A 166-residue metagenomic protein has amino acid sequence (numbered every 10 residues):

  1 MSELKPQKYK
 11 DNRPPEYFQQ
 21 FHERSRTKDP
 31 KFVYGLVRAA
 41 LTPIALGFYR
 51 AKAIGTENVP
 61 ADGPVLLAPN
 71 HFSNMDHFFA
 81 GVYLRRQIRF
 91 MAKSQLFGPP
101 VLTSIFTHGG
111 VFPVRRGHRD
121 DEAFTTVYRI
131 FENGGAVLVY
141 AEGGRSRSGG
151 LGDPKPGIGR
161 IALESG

Functional and structural regions predicted by a protein language model:
M1-D62, R129-E132: Membrane-interfacial terminal anchoring regions of lipid-handling membrane enzymes
P30, L46-G166: Soluble catalytic domains of membrane acyltransferases
